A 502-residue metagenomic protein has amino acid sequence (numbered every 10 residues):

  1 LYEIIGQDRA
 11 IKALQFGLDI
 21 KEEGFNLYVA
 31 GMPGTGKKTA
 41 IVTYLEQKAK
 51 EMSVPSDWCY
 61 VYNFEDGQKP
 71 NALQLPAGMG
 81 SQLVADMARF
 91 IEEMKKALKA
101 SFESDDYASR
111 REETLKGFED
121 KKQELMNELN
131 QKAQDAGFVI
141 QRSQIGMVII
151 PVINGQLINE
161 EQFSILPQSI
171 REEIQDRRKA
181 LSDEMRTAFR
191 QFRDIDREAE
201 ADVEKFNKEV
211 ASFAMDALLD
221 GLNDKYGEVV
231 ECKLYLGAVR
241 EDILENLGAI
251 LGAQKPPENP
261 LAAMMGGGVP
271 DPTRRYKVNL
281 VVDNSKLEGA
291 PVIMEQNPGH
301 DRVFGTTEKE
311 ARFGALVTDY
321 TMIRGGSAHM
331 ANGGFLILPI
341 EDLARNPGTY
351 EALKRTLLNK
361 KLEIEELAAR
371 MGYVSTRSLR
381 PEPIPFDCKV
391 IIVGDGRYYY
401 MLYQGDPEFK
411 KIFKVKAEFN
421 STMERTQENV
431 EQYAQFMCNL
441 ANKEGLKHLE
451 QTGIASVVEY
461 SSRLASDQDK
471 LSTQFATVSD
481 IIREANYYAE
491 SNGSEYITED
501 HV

Functional and structural regions predicted by a protein language model:
L1-V502: Non-catalytic accessory segments flanking P-loop/AAA+ NTPase cores
